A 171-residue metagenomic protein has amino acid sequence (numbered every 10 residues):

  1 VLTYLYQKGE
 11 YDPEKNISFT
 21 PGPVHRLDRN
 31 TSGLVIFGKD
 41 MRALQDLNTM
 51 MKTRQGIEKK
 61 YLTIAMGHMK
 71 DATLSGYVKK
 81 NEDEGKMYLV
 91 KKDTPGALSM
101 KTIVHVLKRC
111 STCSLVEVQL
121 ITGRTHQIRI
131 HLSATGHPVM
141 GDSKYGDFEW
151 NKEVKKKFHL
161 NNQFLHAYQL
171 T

Functional and structural regions predicted by a protein language model:
V1, L5, D40-A43, K52 (+3 more regions): Pseudouridine synthase
V1-E84, P95-K101: RNA pseudouridine synthases
L27, H68, V106-R109, D142: Residue-level recognition of beta-strand microenvironments
Y61, Y88, T112-V116: Short, flexible active-site loops
G85-G96, F158: Short aromatic-glycine motifs in intrinsically disordered, low-complexity regions
L89-K92, K108, E117-Q119: Short histidine-centered beta-strand/loop micro-motifs that create catalytic or ligand/metal-coordination sites
